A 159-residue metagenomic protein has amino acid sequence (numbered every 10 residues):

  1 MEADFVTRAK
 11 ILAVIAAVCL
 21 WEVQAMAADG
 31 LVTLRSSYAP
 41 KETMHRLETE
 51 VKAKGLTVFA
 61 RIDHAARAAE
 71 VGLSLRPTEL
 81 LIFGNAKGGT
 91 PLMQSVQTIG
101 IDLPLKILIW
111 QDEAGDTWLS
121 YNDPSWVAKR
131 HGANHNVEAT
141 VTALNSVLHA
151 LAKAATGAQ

Functional and structural regions predicted by a protein language model:
E2-A13: Bacterial N-terminal signal peptides that target proteins for export
A17-C19: Repetitive helical segments and hydrophobic/amphipathic motifs
E22-V23: N-terminal signal peptide c-region/cleavage motif recognized by signal peptidases
A27-G55, K153-A154: Terminal, regulation- and interaction-focused segments at domain boundaries
P40-T43, L47, H64, T140 (+1 more regions): Stable alpha-helical elements in mature extracytoplasmic
E48, K52, L56-L105, I109: Compact, glycine-rich, soluble single-domain proteins
K106-N134: Beta-strand/loop substructures that line and gate deep hydrophobic ligand-binding cavities in soluble
S125-Q159: C-terminal partner/receptor-binding element of secreted or periplasmic proteins
